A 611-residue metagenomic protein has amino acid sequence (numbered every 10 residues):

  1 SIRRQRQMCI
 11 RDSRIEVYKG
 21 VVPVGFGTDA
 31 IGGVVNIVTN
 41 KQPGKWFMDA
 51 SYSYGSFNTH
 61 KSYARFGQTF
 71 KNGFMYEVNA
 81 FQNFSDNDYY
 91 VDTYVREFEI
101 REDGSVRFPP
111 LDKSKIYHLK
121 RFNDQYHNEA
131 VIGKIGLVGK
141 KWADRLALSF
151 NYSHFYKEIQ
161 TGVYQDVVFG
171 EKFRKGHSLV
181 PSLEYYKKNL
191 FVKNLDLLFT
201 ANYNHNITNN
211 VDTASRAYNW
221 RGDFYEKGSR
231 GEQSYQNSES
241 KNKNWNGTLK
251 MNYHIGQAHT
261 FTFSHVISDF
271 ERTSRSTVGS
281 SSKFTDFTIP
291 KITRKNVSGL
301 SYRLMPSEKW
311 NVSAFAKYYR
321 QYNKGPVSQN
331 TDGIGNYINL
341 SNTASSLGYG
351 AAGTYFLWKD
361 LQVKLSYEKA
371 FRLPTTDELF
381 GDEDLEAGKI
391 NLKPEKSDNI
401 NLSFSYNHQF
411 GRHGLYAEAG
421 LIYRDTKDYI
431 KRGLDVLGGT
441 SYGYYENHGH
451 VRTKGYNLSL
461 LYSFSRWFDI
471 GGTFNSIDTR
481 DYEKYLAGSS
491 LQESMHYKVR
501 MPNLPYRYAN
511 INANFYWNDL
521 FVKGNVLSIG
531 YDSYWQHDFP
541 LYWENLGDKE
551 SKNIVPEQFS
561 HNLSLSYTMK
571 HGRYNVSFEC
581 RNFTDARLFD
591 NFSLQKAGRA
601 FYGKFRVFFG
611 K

Functional and structural regions predicted by a protein language model:
S1-K19: Short acidic/polar hinge/loop motifs at secondary-structure boundaries that mediate gating or recognition
V24-N36, K41-V91, Q125-V131, L179 (+1 more regions): Outer-membrane beta-barrel translocator/receptor signature
D49-Y52, Y117-R121, Y164-F173, E232-N237 (+9 more regions): Extracellular loop and loop/strand-boundary signature of outer-membrane beta-barrel proteins
Y52-S56, Q82-D86, Y152-Y156, Y203-I207 (+13 more regions): Transmembrane beta-strands of outer-membrane beta-barrel pores
G136-H154, R174-G333, I338-N339, A344-K359 (+6 more regions): Face-selective signature of the C-terminal outer-membrane beta-barrel domain
V327, H413-D425, Y444-P540: Gram-negative outer-membrane beta-barrel transporters
F356, Q362-E368, E395-K454, N475 (+1 more regions): Membrane-embedded beta-barrel scaffold of Gram-negative outer-membrane proteins
F371, D425-D428, I470, I529-S560 (+1 more regions): C-terminal beta-signal and adjacent terminal beta-strands/loops of Gram-negative outer-membrane beta-barrel proteins
